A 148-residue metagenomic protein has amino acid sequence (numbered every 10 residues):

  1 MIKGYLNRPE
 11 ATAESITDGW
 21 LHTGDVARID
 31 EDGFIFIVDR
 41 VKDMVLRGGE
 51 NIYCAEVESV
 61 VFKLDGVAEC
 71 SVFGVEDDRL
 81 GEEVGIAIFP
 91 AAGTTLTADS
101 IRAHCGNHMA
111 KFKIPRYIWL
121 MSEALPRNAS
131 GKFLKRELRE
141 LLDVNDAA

Functional and structural regions predicted by a protein language model:
K3-G4, A11-T17, V26-K113, A124 (+1 more regions): AMP-binding/adenylate-forming catalytic core of the ANL superfamily
I118-M121: General small-molecule cofactor/ligand-binding pocket signal
R127: Catalytic cores of nucleic-acid endonucleases
L134: Conserved phosphate-binding loops in nucleotide/dinucleotide-binding enzymes
E140-A148: Acidic/polar alpha-helix N-cap and adjacent early helical turns within long charge-rich amphipathic helices/linkers
